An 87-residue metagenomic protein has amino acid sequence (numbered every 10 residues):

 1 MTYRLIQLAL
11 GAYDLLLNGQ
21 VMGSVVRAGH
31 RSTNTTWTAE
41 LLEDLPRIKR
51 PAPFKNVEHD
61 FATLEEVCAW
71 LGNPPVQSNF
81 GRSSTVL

Functional and structural regions predicted by a protein language model:
M1-I6, Q20-S24: Short small/polar-residue motifs
T2-A9, T38-L87: Mixed-charge, Lys/Arg-enriched low-complexity segments
D14-K49: A short, structured beta-strand/loop element
